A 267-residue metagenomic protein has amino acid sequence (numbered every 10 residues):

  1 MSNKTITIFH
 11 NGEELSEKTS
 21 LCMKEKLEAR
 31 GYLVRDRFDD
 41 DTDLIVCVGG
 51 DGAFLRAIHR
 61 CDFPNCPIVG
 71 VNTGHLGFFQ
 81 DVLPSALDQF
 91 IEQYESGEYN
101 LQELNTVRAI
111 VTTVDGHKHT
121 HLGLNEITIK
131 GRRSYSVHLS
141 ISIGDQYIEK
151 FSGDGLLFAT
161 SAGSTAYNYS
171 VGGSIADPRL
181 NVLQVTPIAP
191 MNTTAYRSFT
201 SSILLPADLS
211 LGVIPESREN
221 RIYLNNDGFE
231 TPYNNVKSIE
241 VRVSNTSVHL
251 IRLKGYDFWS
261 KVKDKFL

Functional and structural regions predicted by a protein language model:
S2-D39, G77-L156, T165-L267: Catalytic phosphate-donor-binding core of small-molecule kinases
D40-V46: Short acidic/histidine-rich motifs immediately flanking catalytic phosphotransfer sites in two-component signaling
C47-C61: Short, structured active-site "lid" loops
G50-A53, G74-L76, A162-S164: Short glycine-rich anion-binding loops that position phosphate/pyrophosphate groups of nucleotides and phosphorylated
N65-P67: Proline-centered loop/turn at the N-terminus of a beta-strand
V69-V71: Generic beta-sheet signal
F158-T160: Conserved mixed alpha/beta catalytic, RNA-binding, or beta-rich assembly cores of soluble enzyme, regulatory
